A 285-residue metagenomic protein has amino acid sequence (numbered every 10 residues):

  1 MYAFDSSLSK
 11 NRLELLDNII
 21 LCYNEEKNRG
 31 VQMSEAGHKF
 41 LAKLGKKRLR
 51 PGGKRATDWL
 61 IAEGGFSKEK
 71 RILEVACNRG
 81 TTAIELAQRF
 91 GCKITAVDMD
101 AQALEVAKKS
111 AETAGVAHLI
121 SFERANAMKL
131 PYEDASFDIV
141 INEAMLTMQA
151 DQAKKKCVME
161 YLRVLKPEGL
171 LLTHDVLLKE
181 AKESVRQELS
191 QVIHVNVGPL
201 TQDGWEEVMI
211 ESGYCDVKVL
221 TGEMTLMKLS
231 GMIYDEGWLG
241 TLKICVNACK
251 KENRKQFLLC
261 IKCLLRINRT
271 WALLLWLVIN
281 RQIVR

Functional and structural regions predicted by a protein language model:
L44, V176-N196: Short, glycine-/aromatic-enriched active-site segment of Class I SAM-dependent methyltransferases
R50-K68: Conserved alpha-helix/loop element of class I SAM-dependent methyltransferases that forms part of the SAM/SAH-binding
L73, R79-K129: Class I SAM-dependent methyltransferase SAM/SAH-binding core
M128-V140: A short acidic, Gly/Pro-enriched loop at the edge of an enzyme's catalytic core that lines a small-molecule cofactor
I139-Q152: A short SAM/SAH-binding and catalytic strip from SAM-dependent methyltransferases
K155-L170: A short glycine-rich, Lys/Arg-flanked "PGG" loop and its adjoining helix->strand segment in the class I
V197-G213: Short alpha-helix
K218-R285: Conserved Class I S-adenosyl-L-methionine
